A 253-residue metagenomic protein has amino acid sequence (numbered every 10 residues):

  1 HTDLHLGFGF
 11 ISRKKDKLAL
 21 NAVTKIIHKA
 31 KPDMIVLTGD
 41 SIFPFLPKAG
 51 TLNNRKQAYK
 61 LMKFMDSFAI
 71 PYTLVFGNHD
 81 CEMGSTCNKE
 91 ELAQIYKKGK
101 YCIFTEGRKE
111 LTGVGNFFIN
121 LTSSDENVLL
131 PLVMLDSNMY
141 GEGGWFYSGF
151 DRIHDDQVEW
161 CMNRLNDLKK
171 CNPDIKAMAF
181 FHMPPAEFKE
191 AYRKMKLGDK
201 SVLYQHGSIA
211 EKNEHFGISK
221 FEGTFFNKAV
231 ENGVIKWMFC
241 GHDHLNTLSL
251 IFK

Functional and structural regions predicted by a protein language model:
H1-R55, K60: N-terminal active-site segment of His-dependent metallophosphoesterases
D3, V23, I35, D40 (+6 more regions): Divalent metal-coordination and catalytic microenvironments
L4-H5, A22, L92, R108 (+6 more regions): Preference for well-ordered, secondary-structure-rich cores of eukaryotic proteins
G7-G9, F43-L46, L74-T86, Y140-G143 (+2 more regions): Active-site environment of divalent metal-dependent phosphoester hydrolases
I11-K15, L46-N54, G84-C87, F146-F150 (+1 more regions): Short, flexible/disordered intra-domain loops and linkers
A30-M34, P131-M134, F146-H244: His/acidic metal-ligating clusters that form di-metal
R55-N172: Extended active-site neighborhood of metal-dependent phosphoesterases/phosphodiesterases
F118-E126, F225-N227, N232, H244-K253: Binuclear metal-dependent phosphoesterase catalytic core
